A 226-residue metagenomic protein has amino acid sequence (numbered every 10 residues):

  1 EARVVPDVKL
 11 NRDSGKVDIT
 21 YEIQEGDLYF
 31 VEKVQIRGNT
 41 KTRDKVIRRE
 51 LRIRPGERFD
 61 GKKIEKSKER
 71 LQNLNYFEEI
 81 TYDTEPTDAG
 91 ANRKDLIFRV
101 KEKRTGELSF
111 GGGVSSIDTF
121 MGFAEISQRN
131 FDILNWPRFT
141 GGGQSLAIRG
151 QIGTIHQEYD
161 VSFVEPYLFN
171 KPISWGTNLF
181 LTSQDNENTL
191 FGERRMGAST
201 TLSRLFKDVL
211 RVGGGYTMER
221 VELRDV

Functional and structural regions predicted by a protein language model:
E1-L10, L28-K33, L223: Interfacial loop/beta elements and low-complexity acidic/Ser/Thr-rich segments of macromolecular assembly/processing
D7-N11, N39, E57-R58, G112-S115: Mature-chain termini and adjacent capping regions
K9-D13, T87-G90: A short beta-turn/loop motif at secondary-structure boundaries
T20-L28, L96-K103: Conserved "repeat-terminator" motif of extracellular CCP/Sushi domains
Q24, R37-I47: Flexible hinge/switch segments at interdomain interfaces of large molecular machines
V31-I36, L108-G112: Disulfide-bonded cysteine-rich modules in secreted/extracellular proteins, activating on the conserved Cys frameworks
E32-R37, R49-R58, R149: Second-shell loop/turn segments in exported
D60-V226: Gram-negative/organellar outer-membrane beta-barrel architecture
